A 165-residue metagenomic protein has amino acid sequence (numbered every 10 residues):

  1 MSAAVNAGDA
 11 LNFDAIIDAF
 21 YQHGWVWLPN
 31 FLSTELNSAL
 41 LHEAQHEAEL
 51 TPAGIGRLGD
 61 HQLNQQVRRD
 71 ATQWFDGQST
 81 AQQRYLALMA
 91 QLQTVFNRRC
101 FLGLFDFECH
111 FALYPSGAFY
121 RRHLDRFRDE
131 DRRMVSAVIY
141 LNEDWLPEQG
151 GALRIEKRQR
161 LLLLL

Functional and structural regions predicted by a protein language model:
M1-S136, Y140-L165: Fe(II)/2-oxoglutarate oxygenase catalytic core
